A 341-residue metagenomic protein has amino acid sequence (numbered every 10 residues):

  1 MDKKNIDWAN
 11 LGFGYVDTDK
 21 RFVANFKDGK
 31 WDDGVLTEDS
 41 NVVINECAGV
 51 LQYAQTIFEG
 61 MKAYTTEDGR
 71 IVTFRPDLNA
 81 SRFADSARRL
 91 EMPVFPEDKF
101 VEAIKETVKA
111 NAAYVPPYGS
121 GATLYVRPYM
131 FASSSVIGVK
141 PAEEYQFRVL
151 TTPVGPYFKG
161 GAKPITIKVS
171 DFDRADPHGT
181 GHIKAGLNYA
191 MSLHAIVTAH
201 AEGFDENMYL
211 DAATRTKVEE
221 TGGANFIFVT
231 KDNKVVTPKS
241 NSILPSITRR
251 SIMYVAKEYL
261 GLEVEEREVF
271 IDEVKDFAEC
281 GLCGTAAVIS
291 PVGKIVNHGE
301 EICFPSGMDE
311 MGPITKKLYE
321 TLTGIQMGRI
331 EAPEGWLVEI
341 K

Functional and structural regions predicted by a protein language model:
M1-T107, Y129, V136-K341: Helix-start/capping segments and mature chain N-termini
D98, T107-G121: Charged, gly/pro-rich active-site loop segments
P117-R127, F131: Extended, Lys/Arg-enriched charged tracts that mediate electrostatic binding to polyanionic substrates
